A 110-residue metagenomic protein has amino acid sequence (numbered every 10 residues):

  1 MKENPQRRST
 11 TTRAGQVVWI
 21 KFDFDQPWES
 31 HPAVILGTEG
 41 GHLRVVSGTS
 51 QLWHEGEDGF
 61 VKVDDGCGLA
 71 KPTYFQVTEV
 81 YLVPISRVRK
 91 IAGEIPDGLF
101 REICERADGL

Functional and structural regions predicted by a protein language model:
M1-R13: Mixed-charge, Lys/Arg-rich low-complexity intrinsically disordered regions
T10, D65-L110: C-terminal terminal-subdomain/extension
T11-D23: Short coil-to-beta transition motif at edge beta-strands of beta-rich domains
Q16-V18, H31, T73: Short beta-strand or tight-loop elements that sit immediately N-terminal to catalytic metal-binding acidic residues
W19, R44, Q76: Short, conserved beta-strand segments within well-ordered enzyme catalytic domains that often line or immediately flank
F22, W28-C67: Compact nucleic-acid interaction/catalytic patches
